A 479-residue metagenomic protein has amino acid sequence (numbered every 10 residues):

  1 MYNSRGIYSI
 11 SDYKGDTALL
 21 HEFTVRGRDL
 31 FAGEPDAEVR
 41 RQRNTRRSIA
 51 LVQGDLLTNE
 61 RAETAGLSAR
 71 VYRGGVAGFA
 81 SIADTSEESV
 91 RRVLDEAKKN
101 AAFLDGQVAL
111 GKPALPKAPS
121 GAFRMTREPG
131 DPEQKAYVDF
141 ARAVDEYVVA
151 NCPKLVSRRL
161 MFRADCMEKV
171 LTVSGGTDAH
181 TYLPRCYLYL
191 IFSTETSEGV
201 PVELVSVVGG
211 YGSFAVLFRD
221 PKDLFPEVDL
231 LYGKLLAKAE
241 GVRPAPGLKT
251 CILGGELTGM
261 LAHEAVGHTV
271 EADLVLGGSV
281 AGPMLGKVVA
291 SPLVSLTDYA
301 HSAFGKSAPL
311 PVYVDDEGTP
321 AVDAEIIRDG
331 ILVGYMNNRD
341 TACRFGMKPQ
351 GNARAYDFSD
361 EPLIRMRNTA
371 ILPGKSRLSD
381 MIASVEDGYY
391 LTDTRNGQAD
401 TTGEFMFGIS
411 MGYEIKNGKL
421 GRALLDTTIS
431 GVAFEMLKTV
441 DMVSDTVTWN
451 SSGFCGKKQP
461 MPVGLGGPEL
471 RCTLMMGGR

Functional and structural regions predicted by a protein language model:
M1-R479: N-terminal small-residue-enriched
